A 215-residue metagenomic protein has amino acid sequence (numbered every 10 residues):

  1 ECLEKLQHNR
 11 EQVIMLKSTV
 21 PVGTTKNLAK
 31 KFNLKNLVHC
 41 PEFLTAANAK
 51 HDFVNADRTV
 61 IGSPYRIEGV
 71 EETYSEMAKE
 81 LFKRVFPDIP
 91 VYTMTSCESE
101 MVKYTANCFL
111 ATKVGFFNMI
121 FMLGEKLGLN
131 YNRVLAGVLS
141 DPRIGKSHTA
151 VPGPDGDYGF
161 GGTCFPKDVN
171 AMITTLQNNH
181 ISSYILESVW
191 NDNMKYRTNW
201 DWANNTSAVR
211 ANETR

Functional and structural regions predicted by a protein language model:
E1-A47: Rossmann-fold NAD(P)-binding glycine/threonine-rich loop
M15, N107-C108, G159-F160: Short, contiguous strand/loop micro-motifs
V20-T25, F109, K113, G161-T163: Short beta-strand to alpha-helix junction loop
G23, A47, G62, G156-G162: Glycine-centered flexibility sites
G23, G69, K167: Residues that form or flank phosphate/diphosphate-binding pockets in enzymes that use nucleotide phosphates
N27-C40, T45-S147, T175-S182, D192: Internal alpha-helical scaffold of NAD(P)-dependent oxidoreductase catalytic cores
E125-R215: NAD(P)-dependent Rossmann-like dehydrogenase/reductase catalytic/cofactor-binding core
